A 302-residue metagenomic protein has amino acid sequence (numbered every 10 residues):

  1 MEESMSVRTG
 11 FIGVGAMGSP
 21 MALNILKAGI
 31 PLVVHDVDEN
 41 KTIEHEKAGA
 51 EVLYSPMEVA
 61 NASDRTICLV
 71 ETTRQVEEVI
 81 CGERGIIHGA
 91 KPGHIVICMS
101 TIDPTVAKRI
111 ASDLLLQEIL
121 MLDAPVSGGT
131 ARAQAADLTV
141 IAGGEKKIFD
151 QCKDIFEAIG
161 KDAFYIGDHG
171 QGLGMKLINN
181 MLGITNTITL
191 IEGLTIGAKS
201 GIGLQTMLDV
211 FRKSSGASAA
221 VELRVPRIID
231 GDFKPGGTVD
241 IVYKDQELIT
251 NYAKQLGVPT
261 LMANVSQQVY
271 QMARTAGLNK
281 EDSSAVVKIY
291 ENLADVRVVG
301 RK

Functional and structural regions predicted by a protein language model:
M1-L69, H94, M99, V298: NAD(P)+-binding Rossmann beta1-loop-alpha1 motif at the extreme N-terminus of oxidoreductases
T9, T101-N180: Rossmann-fold dinucleotide-binding core
L32, V52, L120-L122, A163 (+2 more regions): Hydrophobic beta-strand scaffold residues
P56-M121: Rossmann-fold NAD(P) dinucleotide-binding segment
A135-G143, F164, D168-S200, D209-L223 (+1 more regions): Active-site-proximal catalytic alpha-helix in oxidoreductases
I155, Q205-R212, N264-Q268: Beta-strand segments within the central parallel beta-sheet cores of soluble alpha/beta enzyme folds
H169, L173, A217-S284, R301-K302: Interdomain hinge/lid region at the active-site interface of Rossmann-like NAD(P)-dependent oxidoreductases
